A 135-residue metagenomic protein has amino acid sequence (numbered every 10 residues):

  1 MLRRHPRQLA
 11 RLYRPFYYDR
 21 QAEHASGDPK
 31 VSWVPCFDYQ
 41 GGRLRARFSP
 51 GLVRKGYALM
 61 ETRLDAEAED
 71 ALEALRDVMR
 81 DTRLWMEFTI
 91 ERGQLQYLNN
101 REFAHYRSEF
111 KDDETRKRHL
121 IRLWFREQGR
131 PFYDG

Functional and structural regions predicted by a protein language model:
M1-R92, Q96-Y97, R101-G135: Active-site environment of non-heme Fe oxygenases that use a 2-His-1-carboxylate facial triad
